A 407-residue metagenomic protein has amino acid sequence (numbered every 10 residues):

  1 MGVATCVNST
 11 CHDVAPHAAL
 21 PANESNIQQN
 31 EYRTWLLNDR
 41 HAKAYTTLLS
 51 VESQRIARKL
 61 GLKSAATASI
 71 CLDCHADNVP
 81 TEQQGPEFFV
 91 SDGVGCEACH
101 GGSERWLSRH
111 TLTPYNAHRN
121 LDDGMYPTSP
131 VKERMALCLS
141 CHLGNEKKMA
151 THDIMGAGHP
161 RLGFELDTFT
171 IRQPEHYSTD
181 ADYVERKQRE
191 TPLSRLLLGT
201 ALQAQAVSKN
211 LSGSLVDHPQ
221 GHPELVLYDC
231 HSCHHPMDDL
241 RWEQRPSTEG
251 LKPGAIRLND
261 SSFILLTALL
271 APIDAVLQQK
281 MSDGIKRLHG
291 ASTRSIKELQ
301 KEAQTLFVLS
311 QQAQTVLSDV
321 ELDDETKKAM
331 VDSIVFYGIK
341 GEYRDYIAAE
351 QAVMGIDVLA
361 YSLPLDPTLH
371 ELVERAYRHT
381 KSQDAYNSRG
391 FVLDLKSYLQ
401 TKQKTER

Functional and structural regions predicted by a protein language model:
M1-D13: Short N-terminal segments immediately surrounding and downstream of signal-peptide cleavage
A4, A15-R58, E87-V94, G102-Y346: Primarily the internal scaffold of c-type cytochrome electron-transfer domains, especially repeated/multiheme c-type
T10-H12, H75, H100, H142: Helix-to-catalytic-loop junction in kinase catalytic cores
Y45-Q84: Mid-chain, structured segments of secreted extracytoplasmic proteins
G61, A271-D274, P364, K381: Short, flexible coil/linker elements and helix-boundary hinge sites characteristic of intrinsically disordered
H75-E82, H100-E104, H110: Generic hydrophobic/packing signal
F336-R407: A cross-kingdom marker for long, charged
